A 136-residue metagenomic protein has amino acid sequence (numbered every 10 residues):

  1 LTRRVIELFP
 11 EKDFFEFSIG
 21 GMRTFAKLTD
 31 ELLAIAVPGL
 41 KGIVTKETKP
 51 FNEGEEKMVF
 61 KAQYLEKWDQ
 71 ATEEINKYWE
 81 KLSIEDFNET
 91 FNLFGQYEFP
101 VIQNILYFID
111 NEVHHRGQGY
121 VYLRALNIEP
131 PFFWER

Functional and structural regions predicted by a protein language model:
T2-V5, A71: Amphipathic alpha-helical packing segments from all-alpha helical-bundle domains
R3, D13-G54, L93-R136: Short, contiguous alpha-helical
K41-K81: Helix-adjacent hinge/juxtasegments
V59, E74-I75, F91, F99-V101: A generic short-segment signal for beta-strand/edge and adjacent turn/coil regions
E80-G95: Acidic catalytic patch
